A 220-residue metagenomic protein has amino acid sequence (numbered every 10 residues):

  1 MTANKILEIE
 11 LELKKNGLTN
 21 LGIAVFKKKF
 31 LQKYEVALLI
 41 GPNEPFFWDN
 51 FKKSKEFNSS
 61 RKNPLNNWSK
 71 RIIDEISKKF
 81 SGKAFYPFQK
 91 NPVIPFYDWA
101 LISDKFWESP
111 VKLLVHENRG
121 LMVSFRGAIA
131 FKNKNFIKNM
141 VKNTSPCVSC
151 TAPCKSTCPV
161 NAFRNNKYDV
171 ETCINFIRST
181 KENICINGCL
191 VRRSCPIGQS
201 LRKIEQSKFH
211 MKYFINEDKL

Functional and structural regions predicted by a protein language model:
M1-L220: Non-ligating segments of multi-cofactor redox enzymes
